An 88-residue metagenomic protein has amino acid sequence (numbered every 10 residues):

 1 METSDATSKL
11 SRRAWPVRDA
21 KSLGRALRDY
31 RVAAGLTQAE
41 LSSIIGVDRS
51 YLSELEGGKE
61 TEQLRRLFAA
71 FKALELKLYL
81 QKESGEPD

Functional and structural regions predicted by a protein language model:
M1-S22, G57, K82-D88: N-terminal flexible/basic segments that precede or flank functional cores
L23, A34: Flexible coil/turn residues that form the inter-helical turn or adjacent wing/linker of helix-turn-helix
A26, T37, Q63-R66: Residues that mark the N-terminal boundary/hinge immediately upstream of a DNA-recognition element
D29, S43, E54: DNA-binding alpha-helical recognition surfaces that contact promoter or target DNA
V32, G46, G57-K59: Residue-level detection of the helix-turn-helix DNA-binding "recognition helix"
L36-Y51: Short alpha-helical DNA-recognition segment
R65-Q81: DNA major-groove recognition helix of helix-turn-helix/homeodomain DNA-binding modules
